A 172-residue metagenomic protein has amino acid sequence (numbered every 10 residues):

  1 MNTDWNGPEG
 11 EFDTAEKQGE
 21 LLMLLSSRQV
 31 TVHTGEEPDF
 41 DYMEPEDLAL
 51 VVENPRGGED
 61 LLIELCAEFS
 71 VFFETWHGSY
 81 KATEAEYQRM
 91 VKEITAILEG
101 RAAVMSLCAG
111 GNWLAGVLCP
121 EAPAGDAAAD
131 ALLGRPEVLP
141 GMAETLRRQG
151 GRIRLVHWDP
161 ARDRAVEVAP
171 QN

Functional and structural regions predicted by a protein language model:
M1-A49: N-terminal "first-domain core" detector
T3-N6, A15, T31, N54 (+6 more regions): Compositionally biased, low-complexity repeat tracts
G35-D47, P55-R56, L65-A67, A109-G110: Short, ordered beta-strand-loop transition motifs
M43-E53, V71-E74, L114-P120: Generic recognition of long tandem-repeat/solenoid scaffolds
E53-R89, D130-N172: Intrinsically disordered, low-complexity regulatory segments enriched in Ser/Thr/Pro and charged residues
K81-P140: Amphipathic protein-protein interaction modules
